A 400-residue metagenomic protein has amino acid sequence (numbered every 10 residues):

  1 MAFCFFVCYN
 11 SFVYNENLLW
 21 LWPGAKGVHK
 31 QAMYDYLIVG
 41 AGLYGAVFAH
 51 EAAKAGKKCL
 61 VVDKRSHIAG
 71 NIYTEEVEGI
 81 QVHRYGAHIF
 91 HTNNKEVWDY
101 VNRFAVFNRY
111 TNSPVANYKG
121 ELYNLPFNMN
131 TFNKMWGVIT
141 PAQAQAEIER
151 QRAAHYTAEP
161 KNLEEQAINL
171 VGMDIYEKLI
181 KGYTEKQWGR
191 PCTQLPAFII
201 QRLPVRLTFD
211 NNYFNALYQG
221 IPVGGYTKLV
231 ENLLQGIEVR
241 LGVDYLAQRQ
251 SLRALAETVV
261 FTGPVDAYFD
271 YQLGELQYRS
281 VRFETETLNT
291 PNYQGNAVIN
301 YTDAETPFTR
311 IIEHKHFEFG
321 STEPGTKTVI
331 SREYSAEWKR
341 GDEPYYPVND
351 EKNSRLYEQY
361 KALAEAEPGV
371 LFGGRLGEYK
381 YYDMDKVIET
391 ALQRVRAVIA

Functional and structural regions predicted by a protein language model:
Y36-V61: N-terminal Rossmann-like FAD-binding beta1-loop-alpha1 element of flavoenzymes
A53-V77: Glycine-rich FAD pyrophosphate-binding loop
I72-H83, F90-A144, L203-P204: A conserved beta-strand/loop capping segment in the N-terminal third of enzymes that catalyze redox or closely related
A116-Y123, N130-T258, T262, A267-F269: Active-site/ligand-binding neighborhood in enzyme catalytic cores
A267-I399: C-terminal segments that line or cap access tunnels to active or ligand-binding sites in enzymes and enzyme-associated
